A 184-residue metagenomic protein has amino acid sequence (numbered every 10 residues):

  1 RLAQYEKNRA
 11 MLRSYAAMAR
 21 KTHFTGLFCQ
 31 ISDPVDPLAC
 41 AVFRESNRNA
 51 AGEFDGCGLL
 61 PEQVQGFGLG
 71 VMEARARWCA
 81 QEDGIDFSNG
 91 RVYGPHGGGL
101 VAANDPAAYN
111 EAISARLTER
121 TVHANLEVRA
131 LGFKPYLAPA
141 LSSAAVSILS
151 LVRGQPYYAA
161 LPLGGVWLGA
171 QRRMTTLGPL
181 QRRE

Functional and structural regions predicted by a protein language model:
L2-F24, R44-L59, G70, A144-E184: Metallocofactor- and cofactor-centric catalytic cores in central/energy metabolism, strongly enriched
Q4, G26-Q30, F133-L137: Conserved aromatic-histidine-acidic binding/catalytic patches
Y5-N8, L12, V35, M72 (+3 more regions): Generic structural signal for well-ordered, non-membrane alpha-helical segments in soluble metabolic enzymes
A16, A39, G66-G68, A124 (+1 more regions): Small-side-chain structural scaffolding
L27-A107: Rossmann-like dinucleotide-binding core of oxidoreductases
W78-E184: Long, compositionally biased stretches enriched for glycine and/or charged residues
